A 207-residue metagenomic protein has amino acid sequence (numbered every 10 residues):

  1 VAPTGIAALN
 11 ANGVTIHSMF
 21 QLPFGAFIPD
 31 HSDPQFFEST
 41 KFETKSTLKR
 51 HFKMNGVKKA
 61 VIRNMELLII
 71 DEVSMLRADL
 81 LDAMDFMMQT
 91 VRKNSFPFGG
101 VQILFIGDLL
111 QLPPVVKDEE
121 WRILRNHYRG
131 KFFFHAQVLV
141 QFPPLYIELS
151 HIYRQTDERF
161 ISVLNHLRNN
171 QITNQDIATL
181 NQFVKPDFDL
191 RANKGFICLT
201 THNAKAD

Functional and structural regions predicted by a protein language model:
V1-D207: Conserved ATP-binding/catalytic motifs of P-loop helicase motor domains
